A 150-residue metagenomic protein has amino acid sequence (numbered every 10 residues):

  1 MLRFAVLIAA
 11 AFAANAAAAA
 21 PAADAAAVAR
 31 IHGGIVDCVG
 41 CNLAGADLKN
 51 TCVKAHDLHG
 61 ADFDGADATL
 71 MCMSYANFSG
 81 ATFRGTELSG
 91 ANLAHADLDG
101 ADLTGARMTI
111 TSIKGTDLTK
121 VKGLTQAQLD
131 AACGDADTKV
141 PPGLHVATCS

Functional and structural regions predicted by a protein language model:
M1-L7: Sec-dependent signal peptide recognition, specifically the positively charged N-region followed immediately by
A13-A17: N-terminal signal peptide c-region/cleavage motif recognized by signal peptidases
A18-S150: Tandem repeat scaffolds
